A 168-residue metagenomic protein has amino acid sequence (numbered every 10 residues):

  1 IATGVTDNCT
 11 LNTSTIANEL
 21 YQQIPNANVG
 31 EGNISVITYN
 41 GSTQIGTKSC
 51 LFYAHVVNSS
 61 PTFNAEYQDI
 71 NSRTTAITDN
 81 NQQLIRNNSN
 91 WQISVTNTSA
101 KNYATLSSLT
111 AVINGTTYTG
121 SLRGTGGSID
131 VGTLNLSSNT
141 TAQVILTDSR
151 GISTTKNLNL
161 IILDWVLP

Functional and structural regions predicted by a protein language model:
A2-T15, T117-G126: Short beta-strand segments within Ig-like beta-sandwich modules, predominantly Fibronectin type-III
I16-G32, D130-N139: Surface-exposed, short loops/turns at beta-strand junctions within beta-sandwich domains
T38, L146-D148: Conserved structural position at the C-terminal beta-strand of extracellular beta-sandwich adhesion modules
Q44-H55, I152-I162: Edge beta-strands of extracellular beta-sandwich domains
H55-R86, I162-P168: Short, compositionally biased P/S/T/A/G/V-rich stretches that sit at domain boundaries
N87-I93: Structural beta-strand segments of beta-rich domains
I93-Y103: Acidic, Ser/Thr
Y103-L109: Solvent-exposed loop segments of extracellular immunoglobulin-like
